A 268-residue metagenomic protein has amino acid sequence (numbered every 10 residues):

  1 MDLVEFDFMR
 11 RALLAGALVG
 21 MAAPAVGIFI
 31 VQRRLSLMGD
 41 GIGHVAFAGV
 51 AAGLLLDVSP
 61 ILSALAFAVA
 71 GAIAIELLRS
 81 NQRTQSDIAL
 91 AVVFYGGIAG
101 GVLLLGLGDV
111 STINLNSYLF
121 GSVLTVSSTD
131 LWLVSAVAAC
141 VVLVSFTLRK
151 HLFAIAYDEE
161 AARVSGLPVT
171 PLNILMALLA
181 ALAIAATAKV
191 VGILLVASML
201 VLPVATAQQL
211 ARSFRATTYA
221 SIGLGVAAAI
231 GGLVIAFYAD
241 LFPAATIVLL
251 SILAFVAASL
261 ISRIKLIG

Functional and structural regions predicted by a protein language model:
M1-M21: Membrane-interfacial amphipathic/re-entrant helices at transmembrane-helix boundaries
V4-E5, L119-L124, L224-I261: C-terminal binding/interaction regions
F6-R11, Q82, S86-K150, L175: Transmembrane helix-bundle core of multi-pass membrane transporters and related energy-transducing complexes
L13-L18, I61-A66, A89-V92, L131-A136 (+3 more regions): Hydrophobic alpha-helical transmembrane segments
M21, A25, G43-F47, V69 (+6 more regions): Hydrophobic alpha-helical segments embedded in the membrane of multi-pass proteins
I28-S111, A207-A220, A236-A239, P243 (+1 more regions): Short loop segments and helix-boundary regions at transmembrane helix junctions of multi-pass inner-membrane proteins
V45-L55, V92-L104, T125, V169-L179 (+2 more regions): Small-residue-rich segments of transmembrane alpha-helices in multi-pass membrane proteins, especially helix faces
S127-P203: Helix-loop-helix "hairpin" substructures at the membrane interface of multi-pass membrane proteins
